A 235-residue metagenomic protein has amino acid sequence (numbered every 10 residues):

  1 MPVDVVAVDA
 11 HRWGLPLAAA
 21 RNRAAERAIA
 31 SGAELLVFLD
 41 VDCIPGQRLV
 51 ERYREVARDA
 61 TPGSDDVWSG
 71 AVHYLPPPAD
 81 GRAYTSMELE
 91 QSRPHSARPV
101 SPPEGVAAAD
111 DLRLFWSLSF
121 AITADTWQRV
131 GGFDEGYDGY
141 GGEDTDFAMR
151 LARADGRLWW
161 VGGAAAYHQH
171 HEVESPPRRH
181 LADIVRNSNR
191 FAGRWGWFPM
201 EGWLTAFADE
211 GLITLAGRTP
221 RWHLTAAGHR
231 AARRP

Functional and structural regions predicted by a protein language model:
A19-L35: Active-site nucleotide-sugar/metal-binding loop of Leloir-type enzymes
A33-I44: Short beta-strand-to-loop acidic/aromatic patch adjacent to the donor-nucleotide binding site
V50-W68: Conserved donor-nucleotide/metal-binding helix-loop-beta segment in metal-dependent transferases, i.e., the alpha-helix
W68-S86: Short beta-strand-to-loop element that shapes/binds the nucleotide-sugar donor at the catalytic cleft/hinge
A71, E88-R113: Short, flexible, basic/aromatic active-site loop/helix in glycosyltransferases
L114-I122, T126-G131, G136-A164: A short, conserved alpha-helix in the catalytic core of glycosyltransferases
V161-P177, R190-F191: Active-site donor/metal-binding and catalytic loop motifs of nucleotide-sugar-dependent glycosylation enzymes
A182-R186, F198-P235: Non-catalytic, C-terminal membrane-associated alpha-helical segments of glycosyltransferases
